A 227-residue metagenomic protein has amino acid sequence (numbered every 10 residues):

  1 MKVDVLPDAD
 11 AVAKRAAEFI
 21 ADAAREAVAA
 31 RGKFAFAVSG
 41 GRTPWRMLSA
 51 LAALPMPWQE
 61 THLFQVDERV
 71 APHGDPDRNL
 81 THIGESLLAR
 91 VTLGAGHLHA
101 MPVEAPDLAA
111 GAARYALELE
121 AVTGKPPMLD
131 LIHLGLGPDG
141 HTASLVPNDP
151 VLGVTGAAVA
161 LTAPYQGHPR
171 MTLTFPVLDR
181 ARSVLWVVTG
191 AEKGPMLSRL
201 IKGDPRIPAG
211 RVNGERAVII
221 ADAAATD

Functional and structural regions predicted by a protein language model:
M1-F36, A225: N-terminal glycine-/serine-/threonine-rich phosphate-binding loop
V28-A53: Glycine-rich N-terminal segment of FAD-binding domains in flavoprotein oxidoreductases, spanning the beta-loop-helix
V38-T43, L134-P138, T189: Glycine-rich beta-strand-to-loop/alpha-helix junction loops that act as flexible
A50-W58, T81, P147-T155: A glycine- and small-aliphatic-rich helix-loop capping segment at beta-alpha/alpha-beta transitions that lines
Q59-H133: Ligand-binding beta-strand-loop-alpha-helix segment within the catalytic cores of soluble metabolic enzymes
A110-A112, A143-N148, M196-L200: A short secondary-structure junction signal
L131-P176: Class I SAM-dependent methyltransferase SAM-binding "motif I" and its flanking Rossmann-like core
D179-D227: C-terminal functional extensions of proteins
